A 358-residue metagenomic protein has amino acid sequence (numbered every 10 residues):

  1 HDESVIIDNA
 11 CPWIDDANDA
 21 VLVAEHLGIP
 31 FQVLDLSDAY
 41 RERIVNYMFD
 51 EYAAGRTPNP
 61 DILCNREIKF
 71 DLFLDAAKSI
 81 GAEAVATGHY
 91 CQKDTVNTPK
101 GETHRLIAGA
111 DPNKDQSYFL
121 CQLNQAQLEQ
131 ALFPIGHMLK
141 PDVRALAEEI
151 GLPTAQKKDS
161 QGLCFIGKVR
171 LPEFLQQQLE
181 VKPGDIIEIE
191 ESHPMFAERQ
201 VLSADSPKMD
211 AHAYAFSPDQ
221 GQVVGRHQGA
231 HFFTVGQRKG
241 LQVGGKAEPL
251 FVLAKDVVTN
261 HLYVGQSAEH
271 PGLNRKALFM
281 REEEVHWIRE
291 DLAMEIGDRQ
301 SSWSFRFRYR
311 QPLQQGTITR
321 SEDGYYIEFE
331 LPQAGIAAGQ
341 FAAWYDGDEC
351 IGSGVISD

Functional and structural regions predicted by a protein language model:
H1-C121, L132, K140-V143, E148 (+1 more regions): ATP-dependent adenylation/nucleotidyltransferase module used to activate substrates
A86-D358: AMP-forming adenylation/ATP pyrophosphatase catalytic core
